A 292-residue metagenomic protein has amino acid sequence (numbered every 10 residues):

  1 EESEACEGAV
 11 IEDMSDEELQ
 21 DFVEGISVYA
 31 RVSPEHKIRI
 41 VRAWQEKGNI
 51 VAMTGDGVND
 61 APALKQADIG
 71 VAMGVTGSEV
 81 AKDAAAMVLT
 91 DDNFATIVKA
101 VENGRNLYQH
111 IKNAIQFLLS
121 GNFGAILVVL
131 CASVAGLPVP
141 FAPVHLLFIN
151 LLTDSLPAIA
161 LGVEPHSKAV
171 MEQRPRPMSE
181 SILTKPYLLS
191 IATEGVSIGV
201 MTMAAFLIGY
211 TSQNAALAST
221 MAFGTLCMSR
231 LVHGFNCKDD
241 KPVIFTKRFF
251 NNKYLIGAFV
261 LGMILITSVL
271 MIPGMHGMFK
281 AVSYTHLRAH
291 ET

Functional and structural regions predicted by a protein language model:
E2-M53, A67, A72-K241, V269: Membrane-embedded transport module
D60: Conserved cytosolic catalytic loops of P-type ATPases
L64: Basic, alpha-helical nucleic-acid-binding regions used in initiation and control of genome expression
Y187, K241-G262: C-terminal membrane-solvent junction of multi-pass transporters and transport-like membrane proteins
G262-M275: Hydrophobic alpha-helical transmembrane segments in multi-pass integral membrane proteins
G274-Y284: Extracellular/periplasmic helix-loop-helix junctions in multi-pass membrane proteins
T285-T292: Conserved small/polar residues in nucleotide/adenosyl-binding loops
